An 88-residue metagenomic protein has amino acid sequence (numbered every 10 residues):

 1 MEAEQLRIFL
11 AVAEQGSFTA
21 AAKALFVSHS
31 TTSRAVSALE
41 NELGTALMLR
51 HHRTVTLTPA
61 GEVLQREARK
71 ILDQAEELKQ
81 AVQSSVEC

Functional and structural regions predicted by a protein language model:
E2-I8, G61, A68: The N-cap/first-turn positions of alpha helices within or immediately adjacent to helix-turn-helix DNA-binding domains
A11-S28: Short helix-boundary/capping micro-motifs
S17-F18, V36, R50: Helix-turn-helix DNA-binding elements, focusing on the entry/boundary residues of the two helices that contact DNA
K23-A24, N41, E62: Alpha-helical residues within the helix-turn-helix
S28-T31, A35-A38: Residues within the DNA-recognition helix of helix-turn-helix
E40-L57: A short LG(V/I)-centered, amphipathic sequence patch enriched for acidic residue(s) preceding the LG motif
H52-V55, E62, D73-C88: Short helix-loop hinge/linker segments at domain boundaries
